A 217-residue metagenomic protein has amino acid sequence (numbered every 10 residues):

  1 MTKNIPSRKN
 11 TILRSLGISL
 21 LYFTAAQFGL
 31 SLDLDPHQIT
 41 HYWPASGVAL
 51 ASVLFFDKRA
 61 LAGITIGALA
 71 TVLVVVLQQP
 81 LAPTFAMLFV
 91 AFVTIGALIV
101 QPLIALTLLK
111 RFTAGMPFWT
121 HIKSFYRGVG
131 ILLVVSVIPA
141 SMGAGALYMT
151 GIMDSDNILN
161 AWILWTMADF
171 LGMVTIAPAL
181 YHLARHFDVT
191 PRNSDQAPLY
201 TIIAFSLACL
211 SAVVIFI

Functional and structural regions predicted by a protein language model:
T2-T40, V48-M153, A177-I217: Short helix-perturbing small/polar motifs within transmembrane alpha-helices
M87-V93, R127, I158-L171: Short aromatic-rich membrane-water interface segments that cap or initiate transmembrane helices in multi-pass membrane
V174: Conserved, charged catalytic cores of large soluble enzymes
